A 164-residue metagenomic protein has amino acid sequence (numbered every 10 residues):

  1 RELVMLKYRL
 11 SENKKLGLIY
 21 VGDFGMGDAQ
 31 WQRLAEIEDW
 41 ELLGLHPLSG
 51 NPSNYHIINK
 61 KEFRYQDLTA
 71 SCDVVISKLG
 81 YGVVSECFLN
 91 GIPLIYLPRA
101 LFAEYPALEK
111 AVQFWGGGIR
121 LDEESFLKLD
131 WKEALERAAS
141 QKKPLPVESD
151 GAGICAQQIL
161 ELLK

Functional and structural regions predicted by a protein language model:
R1-V74: Donor-nucleotide binding loops and adjacent catalytic segments primarily of GT-B fold Leloir glycosyltransferases
G17-Y20, I95-Y96, R120-L121, P146: Short catalytic-loop micro-motif centered on adjacent basic/acidic residues
F24-G25, S49, G82, L101-A103 (+1 more regions): Short Gly/Pro-enriched loop/turn and capping motifs at secondary-structure junctions
Q30-Q32, Y55, C87-N90, A107-E109: Short amphipathic alpha-helical segments
E36, F88, Q113-F114: Anion (oxyanion) recognition and catalysis
I57-K60, P93-R137: Nucleotide-sugar donor-binding patch of glycosyltransferase catalytic domains
R64-A107: A donor-sugar binding/catalytic signature common to diverse glycosyltransferases and related nucleotide-sugar
K132-K164: C-terminal amphipathic helix plus adjacent low-complexity, charged tail appended to glycosyltransferase catalytic
